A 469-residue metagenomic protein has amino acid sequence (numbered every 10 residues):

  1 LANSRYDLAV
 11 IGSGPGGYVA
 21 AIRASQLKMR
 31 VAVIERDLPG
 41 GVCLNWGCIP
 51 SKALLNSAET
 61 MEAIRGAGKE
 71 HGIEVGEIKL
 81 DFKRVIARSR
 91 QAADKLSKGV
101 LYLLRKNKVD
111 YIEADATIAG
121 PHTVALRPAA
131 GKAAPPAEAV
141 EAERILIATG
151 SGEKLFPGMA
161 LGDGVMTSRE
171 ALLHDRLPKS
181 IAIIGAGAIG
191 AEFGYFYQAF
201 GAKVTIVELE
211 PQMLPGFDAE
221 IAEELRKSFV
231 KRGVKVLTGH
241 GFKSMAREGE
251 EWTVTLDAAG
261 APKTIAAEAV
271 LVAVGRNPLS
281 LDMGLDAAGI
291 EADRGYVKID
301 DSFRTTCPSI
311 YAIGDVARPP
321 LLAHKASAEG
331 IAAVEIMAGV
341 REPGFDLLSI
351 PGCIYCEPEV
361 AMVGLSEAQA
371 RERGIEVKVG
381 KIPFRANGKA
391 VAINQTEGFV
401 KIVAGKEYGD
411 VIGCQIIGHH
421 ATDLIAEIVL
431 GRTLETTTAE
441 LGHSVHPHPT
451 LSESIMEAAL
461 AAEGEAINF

Functional and structural regions predicted by a protein language model:
A2-G14, L177-G187: Beta1/beta-strand and adjacent pyrophosphate-binding region of the FAD-binding site in flavoprotein oxidoreductases
A2-Y6, I22-M29, I34-L177, T205 (+8 more regions): Glycine-rich flavin
A9-G16, I22-D37, I49, A53-T60 (+4 more regions): Flexible, glycine-rich terminal cap/loop adjacent to redox cofactors in electron-transfer oxidoreductases
A9-I11, A116, A139-G150, I183-I184 (+4 more regions): Short hydrophobic core segments
G17, G190-A191: N-terminal Rossmann-fold NAD(P) dinucleotide-binding loop
A21, S25, G194, Q198-A199: Gly/Ala-rich phosphate-binding loop of Rossmann-like dinucleotide-binding domains, activating on the conserved
G162-L177, T264-G339: FAD-site-proximal beta/loop scaffold in flavoenzymes
